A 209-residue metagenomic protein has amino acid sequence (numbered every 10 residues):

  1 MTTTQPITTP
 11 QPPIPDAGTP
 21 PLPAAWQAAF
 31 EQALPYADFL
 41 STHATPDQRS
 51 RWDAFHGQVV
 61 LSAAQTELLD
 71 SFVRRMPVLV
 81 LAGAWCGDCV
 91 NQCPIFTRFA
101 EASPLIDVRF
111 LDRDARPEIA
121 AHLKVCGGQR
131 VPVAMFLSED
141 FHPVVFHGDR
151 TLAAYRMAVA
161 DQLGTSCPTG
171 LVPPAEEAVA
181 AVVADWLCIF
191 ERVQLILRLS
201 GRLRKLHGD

Functional and structural regions predicted by a protein language model:
M1-M76, R98-L105, A121-G127, P143-D209: Non-globular targeting/processing and membrane-anchoring segments
R74-A82, C86: Short active-site neighborhood of thiol/selenol oxidoreductases, capturing the structured segment around
G83-A84, R113, E139: Beta-hairpin (beta-strand-turn-beta-strand) motif
G83-F96: Short, thiol/selenol-centered motifs that function as redox-active sites or metal-ligating centers
C93, T97-A100, V131-M135: Short, well-ordered alpha-helical packing segments
R109-L111: General small-molecule cofactor/ligand-binding pocket signal
D114-E118: Short acidic loop-to-helix transition motifs that present clustered carboxylates
V131-H147: A short, hydrophobic beta-strand/beta-hairpin element that forms part of a small beta-sheet core
